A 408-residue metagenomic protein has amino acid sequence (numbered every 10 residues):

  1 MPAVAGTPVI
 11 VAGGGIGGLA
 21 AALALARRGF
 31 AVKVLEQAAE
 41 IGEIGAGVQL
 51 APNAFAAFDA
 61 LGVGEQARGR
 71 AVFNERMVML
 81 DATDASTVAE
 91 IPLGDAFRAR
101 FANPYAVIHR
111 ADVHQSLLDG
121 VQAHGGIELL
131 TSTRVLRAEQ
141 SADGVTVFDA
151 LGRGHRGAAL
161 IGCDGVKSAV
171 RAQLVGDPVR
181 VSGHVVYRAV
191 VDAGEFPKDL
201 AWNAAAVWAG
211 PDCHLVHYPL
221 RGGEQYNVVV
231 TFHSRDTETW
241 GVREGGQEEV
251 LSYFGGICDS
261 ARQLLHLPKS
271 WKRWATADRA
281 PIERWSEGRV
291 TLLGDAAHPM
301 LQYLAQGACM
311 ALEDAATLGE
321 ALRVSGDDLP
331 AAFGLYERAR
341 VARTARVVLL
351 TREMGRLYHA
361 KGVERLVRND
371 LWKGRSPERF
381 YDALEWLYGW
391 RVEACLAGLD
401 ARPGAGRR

Functional and structural regions predicted by a protein language model:
M1-T7, G69, L304-A305, E320-R408: C-terminal helical "tail/cap" subdomain of flavin- and related membrane-associated enzymes
P2-V9, A26, A51-Q173, D177-D192 (+2 more regions): Conserved N-terminal helical subregion
P8, A31, Q225: Residues at the starts of beta-strands that form the adenosine-phosphate
A12-A39, I161-G162, Y187, H217 (+3 more regions): Conserved mid-domain beta->alpha element of the FAD-binding
G69-V72, E128, G255-S270, L329-G334: Acidic/histidine metal-binding catalytic segments
L80, N203-E238, Q247, L251-G255: Active-site substrate-recognition segment that forms the wall of the catalytic cavity or substrate channel
R156, Q225, G288-R289: Conserved catalytic motifs of the protein kinase core domain
V181-H184, A201-A204, D259-A275: A short coil-to-beta-strand element that immediately follows conserved catalytic motifs
